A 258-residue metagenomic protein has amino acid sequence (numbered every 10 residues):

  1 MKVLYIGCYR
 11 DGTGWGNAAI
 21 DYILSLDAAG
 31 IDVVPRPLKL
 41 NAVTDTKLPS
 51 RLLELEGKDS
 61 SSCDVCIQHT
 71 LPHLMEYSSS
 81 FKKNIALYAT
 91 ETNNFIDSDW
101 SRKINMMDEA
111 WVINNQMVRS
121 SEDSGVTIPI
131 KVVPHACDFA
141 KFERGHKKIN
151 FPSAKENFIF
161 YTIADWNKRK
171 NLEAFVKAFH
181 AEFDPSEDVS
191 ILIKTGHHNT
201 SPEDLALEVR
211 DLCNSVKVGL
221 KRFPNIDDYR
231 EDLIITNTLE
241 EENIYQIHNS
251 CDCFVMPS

Functional and structural regions predicted by a protein language model:
L4, P152-K170, V176-F179, I191-I193: Conserved donor-binding/catalytic core segment of Leloir-type glycosyltransferases
L4-I6, P37-S124: Extended catalytic core of nucleotide-activated donor transferases of GT-like folds
Y9-R10, I163-N167, H197-H198, L239: Short donor-sugar binding/catalytic loops of nucleotide-sugar-dependent glycosyltransferases, especially enzymes
G14, K168-A174, S258: Active-site helix-initiating loop/hinge in glycosyltransferases
I96-D99, C137-K155: Acidic anion/phosphate-binding donor-loop and adjacent secondary structure in glycosyltransferase catalytic cores
D108-R119, T127-R144: Donor nucleotide-sugar binding/catalytic pocket of nucleotide-sugar-dependent glycosyltransferases
P202-E242: Nucleotide-activated donor-binding/catalytic signature segment of Leloir-type glycosyltransferases, i.e., the conserved
Q246-S258: Acidic donor-binding loop of glycosyltransferase active sites
